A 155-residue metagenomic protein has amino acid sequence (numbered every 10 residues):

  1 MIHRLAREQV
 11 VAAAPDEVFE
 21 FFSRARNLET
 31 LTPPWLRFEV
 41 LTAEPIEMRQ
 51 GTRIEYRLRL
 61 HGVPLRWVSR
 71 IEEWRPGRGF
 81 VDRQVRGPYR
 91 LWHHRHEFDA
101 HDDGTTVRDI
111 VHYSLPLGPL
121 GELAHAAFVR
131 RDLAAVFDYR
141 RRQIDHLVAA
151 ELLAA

Functional and structural regions predicted by a protein language model:
M1-R49, A155: Hydrophobic ligand-binding cavity/cleft-lining segments
R4-A6, P64-V68, L91-H94: Short, surface-exposed coil-to-beta transition loops
E8-A12, E39, R57, R70 (+2 more regions): Generic structural detector for well-ordered beta-strands
A14, P76-G77, H101-G104: Short strand-connecting beta-turns/loops that link adjacent beta-strands
F21-N27, R70, H125, A135-V136: Residue-level recognition of specific faces of alpha-helices
E39-R86, T106-R108, Y139-L147, E151-A155: Glycine-rich portal/gate segments that line the openings of hydrophobic small-molecule binding cavities
V81-A135: Beta-strand/loop substructures that line and gate deep hydrophobic ligand-binding cavities in soluble
